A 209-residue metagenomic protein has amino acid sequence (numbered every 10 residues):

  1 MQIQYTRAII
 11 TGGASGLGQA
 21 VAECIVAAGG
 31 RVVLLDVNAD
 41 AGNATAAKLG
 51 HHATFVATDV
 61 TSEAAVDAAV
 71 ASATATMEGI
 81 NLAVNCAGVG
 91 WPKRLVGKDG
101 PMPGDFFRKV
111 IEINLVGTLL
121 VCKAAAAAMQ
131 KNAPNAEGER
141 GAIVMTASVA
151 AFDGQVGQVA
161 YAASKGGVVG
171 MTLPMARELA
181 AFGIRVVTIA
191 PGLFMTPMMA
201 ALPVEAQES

Functional and structural regions predicted by a protein language model:
I3-V33: Canonical Rossmann dinucleotide-binding motif of NAD(H)/NADP(H)-dependent dehydrogenases/reductases, specifically
A39-D40, A57-A68, G104: The beta1-alpha1 cofactor-binding region of Rossmann-like NAD(H)/NADP(H)-dependent oxidoreductases
V89, G100-L120, V144, V168: Catalytic Tyr-X3-Lys loop
G90-R108, K131-E137, G157-A160, A200: Conserved mid-core segment of classical short-chain dehydrogenase/reductases
C122, S164, T172: Active-site helix of classical SDR
A127, R177-E178: Alpha-helical segment proximal to the catalytic Tyr-Lys
S148: Residue(s) in the substrate-gating loop at a strand-loop-helix junction that position the organic substrate next
P191-A201: Short, flexible catalytic-loop segment of classical short-chain dehydrogenase/reductase
